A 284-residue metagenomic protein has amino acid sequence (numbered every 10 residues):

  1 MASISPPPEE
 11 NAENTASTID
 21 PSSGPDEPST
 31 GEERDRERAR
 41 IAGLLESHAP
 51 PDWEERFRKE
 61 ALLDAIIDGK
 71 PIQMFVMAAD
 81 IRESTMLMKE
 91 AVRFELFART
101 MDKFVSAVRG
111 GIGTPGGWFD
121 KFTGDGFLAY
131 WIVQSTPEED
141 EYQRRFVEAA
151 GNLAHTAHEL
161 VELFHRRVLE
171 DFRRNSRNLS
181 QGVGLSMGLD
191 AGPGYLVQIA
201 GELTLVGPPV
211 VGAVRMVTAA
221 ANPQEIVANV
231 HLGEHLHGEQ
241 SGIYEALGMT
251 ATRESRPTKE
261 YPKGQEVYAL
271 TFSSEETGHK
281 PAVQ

Functional and structural regions predicted by a protein language model:
M1-L62, Y195, G212, N222-Q284: Intrinsically disordered, glycine/charged-rich C-terminal tails and inter-domain linkers that flank nucleotidyl cyclase
R38-A39, H48, R56, E60-E148 (+1 more regions): Catalytic NTP-binding/metal-coordinating core of nucleotidyl cyclase/transferase enzymes
V76, G184-G188, V227: Short glycine-aspartate micro-motif
R93-L96, L205-G207, Y244: Glycine-rich, phosphate-binding/catalytic loops in enzymes
V108, L160-L163: Short, well-ordered amphipathic alpha-helical segments that serve as non-catalytic structural scaffolds within diverse
T114-E148, L163-P208: Catalytic core of nucleotidyl cyclases, primarily class III adenylyl/guanylyl cyclases
A154, H158: Nucleotide and nucleotide-moiety/phosphate-recognizing core
L160, P209-A219, G233: Short, charged, amphipathic alpha-helix that recurs within catalytic cores of restriction-modification and other
